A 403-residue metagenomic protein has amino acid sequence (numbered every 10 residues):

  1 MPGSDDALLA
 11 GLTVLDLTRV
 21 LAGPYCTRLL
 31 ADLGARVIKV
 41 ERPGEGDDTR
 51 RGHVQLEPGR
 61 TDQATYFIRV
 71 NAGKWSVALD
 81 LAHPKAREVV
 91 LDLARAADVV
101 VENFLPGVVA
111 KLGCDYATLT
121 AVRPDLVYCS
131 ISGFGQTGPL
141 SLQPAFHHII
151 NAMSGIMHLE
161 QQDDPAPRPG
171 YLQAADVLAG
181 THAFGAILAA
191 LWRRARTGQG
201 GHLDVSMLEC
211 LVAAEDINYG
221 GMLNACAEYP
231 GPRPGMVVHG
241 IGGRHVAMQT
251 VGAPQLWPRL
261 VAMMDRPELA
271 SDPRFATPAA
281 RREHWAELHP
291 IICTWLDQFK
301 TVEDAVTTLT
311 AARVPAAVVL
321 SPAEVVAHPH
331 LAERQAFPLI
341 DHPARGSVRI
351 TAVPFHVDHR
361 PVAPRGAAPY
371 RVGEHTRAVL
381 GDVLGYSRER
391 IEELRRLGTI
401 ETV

Functional and structural regions predicted by a protein language model:
M1-Q199, M222-L223, E303, R371 (+1 more regions): N-terminal helix-loop segment corresponding to the beta1-alpha1 unit of nucleotide/adenylate-binding folds
M1-T13, H239-I241, E324-V403: Terminal low-complexity tails and localization/encapsulation signals of metabolic enzymes
G44, G133-G135, M207-V212, G242-G243 (+2 more regions): Glycine-rich beta-alpha junction loops
P58, F67, A225-P230, M236-V237 (+4 more regions): Short Gly/Pro-enriched turn/cap motifs at secondary-structure boundaries
P165-A175, G240-R244, R360-A363: Flexible glycine/proline-enriched surface loops and loop-helix/loop-strand junctions
A190-A225, G235: Substrate-binding/catalytic subdomain of NAD(P)-dependent oxidoreductase enzymes
G200-L208, T308, I391-R395: Beta-strand segments within the central parallel beta-sheet cores of soluble alpha/beta enzyme folds
P234-A312, A316: Aromatic-enriched alpha-helical interface/lid elements that frame and gate functional surfaces
